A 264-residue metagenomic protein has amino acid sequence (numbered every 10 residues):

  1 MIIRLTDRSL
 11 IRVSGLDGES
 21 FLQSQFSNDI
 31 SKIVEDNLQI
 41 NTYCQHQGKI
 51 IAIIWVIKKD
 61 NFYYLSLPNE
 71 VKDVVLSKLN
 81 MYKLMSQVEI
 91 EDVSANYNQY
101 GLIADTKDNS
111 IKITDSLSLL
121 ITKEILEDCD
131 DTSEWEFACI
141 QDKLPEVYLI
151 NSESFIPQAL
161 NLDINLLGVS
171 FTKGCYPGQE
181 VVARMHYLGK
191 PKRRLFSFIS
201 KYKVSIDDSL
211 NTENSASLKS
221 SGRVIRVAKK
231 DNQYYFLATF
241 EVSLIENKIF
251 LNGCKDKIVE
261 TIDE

Functional and structural regions predicted by a protein language model:
M1-A52, D60: Acidic, proline/glycine-enriched N-terminal capping motif
I2-R12, W55-P145: Acidic, low-complexity central loop/insert segments
D17-L22, K72-L76, T106-K107, E124-C129 (+2 more regions): Short, conserved charged micro-motifs
D29-I30, L79-V88, E127-E134, N214-S220 (+1 more regions): A common structural junction motif
A138-I164: Short, conserved active-site entrance elements at the starts or edges of catalytic domains
L160-L167, A183-E264: Glycine-rich, small/acidic residue-mixed loop/short-helix segments
Q179-E180: Structural motif
